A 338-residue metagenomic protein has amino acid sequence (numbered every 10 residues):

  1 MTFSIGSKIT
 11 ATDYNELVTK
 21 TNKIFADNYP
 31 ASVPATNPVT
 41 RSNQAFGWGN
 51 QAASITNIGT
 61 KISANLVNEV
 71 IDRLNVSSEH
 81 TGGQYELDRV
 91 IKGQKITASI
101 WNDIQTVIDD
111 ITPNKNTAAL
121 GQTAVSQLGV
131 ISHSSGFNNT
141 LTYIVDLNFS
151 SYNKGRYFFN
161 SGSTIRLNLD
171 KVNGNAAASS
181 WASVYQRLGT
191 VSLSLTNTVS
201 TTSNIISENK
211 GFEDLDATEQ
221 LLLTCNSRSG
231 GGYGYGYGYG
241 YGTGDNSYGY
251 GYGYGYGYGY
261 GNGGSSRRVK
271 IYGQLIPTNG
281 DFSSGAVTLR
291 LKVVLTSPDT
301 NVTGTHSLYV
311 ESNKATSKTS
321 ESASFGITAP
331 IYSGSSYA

Functional and structural regions predicted by a protein language model:
M1-V130, S134: Extracellular "spike/adhesin" assembly and maturation modules and analogous cytosolic coiled-coil scaffolds
Y14, I104, I165-L169, L193 (+3 more regions): Generic structural hydrophobic/aromatic packing signal, biased to beta-strands
I96, A124, S132, N139 (+7 more regions): Polar low-complexity intrinsically disordered regions enriched in Ser/Thr and small residues
K115-W181: Solvent-exposed, flexible loop/coil segments flanking beta-strands in beta-rich domains
G155-Y157, S163-G174, A182-R187, A217 (+2 more regions): Long, compositionally biased low-complexity segments
V172-S183, T296-H306: Short, surface-exposed beta-strand/loop "edge" segments at domain boundaries and coil↔beta transitions
A177-D214, Y337: Large, modular interaction/toxin scaffolds in secreted and membrane-associated proteins
I205-A338: Extended, charged low-complexity segments that frequently continue into or abut oligomerization scaffolds
